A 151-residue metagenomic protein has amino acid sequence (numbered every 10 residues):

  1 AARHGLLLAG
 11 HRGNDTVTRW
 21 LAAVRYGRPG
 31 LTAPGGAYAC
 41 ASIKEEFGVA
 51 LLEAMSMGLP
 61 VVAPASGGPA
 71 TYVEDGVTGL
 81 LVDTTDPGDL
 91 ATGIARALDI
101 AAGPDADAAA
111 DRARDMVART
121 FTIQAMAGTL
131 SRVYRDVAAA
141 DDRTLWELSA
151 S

Functional and structural regions predicted by a protein language model:
A1-A37: Nucleotide-activated donor-binding/catalytic signature segment of Leloir-type glycosyltransferases, i.e., the conserved
N14, D141-S151: Non-catalytic membrane-proximal stalk/linker segments that position and tether the catalytic domains
A37, P60-A63: Short hydrophobic beta-strand element within catalytic cores of glycosyltransferases and related nucleotide-activated
I43: Aromatic "clamp/platform" in nucleotide-sugar-dependent glycosyltransferases that forms part of the donor/acceptor
G48-L51, P69: Short glycine/serine-rich donor-binding loops of glycosyltransferases
A70-R96: Change "using UDP/GDP/dTDP sugars" to "using nucleotide sugars
D105-R132, D136, E147-L148: A short, well-ordered alpha-helix in the C-terminal region of glycosyltransferases
